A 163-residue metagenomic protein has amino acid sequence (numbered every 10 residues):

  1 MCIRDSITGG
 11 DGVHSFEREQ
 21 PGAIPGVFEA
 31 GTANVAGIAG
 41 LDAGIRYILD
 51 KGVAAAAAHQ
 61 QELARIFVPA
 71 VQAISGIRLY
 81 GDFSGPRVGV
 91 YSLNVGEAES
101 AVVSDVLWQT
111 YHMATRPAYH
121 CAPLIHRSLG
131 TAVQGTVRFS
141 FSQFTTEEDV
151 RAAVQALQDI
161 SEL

Functional and structural regions predicted by a protein language model:
R4-L163: Pyridoxal 5′-phosphate
